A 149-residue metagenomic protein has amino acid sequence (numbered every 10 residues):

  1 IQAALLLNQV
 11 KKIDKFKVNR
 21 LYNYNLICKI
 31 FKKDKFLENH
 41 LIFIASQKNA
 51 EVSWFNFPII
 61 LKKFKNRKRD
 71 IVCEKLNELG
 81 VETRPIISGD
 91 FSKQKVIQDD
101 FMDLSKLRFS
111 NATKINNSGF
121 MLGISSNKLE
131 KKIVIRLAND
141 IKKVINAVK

Functional and structural regions predicted by a protein language model:
I1-K149: PLP-dependent aminotransferase class I/II
